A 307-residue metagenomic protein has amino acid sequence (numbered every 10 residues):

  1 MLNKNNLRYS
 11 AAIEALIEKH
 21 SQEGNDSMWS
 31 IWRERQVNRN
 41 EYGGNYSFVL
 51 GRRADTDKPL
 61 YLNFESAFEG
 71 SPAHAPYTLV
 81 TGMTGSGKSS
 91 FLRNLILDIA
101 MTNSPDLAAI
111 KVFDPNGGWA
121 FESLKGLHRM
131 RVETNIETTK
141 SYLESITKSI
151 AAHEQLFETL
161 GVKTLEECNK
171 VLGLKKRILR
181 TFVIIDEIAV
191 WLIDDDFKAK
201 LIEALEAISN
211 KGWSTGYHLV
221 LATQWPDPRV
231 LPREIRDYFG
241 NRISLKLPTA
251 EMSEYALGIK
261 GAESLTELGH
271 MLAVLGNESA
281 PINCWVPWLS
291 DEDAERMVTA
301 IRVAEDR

Functional and structural regions predicted by a protein language model:
L2-I17, S21, D26-K163, I178-L257 (+2 more regions): P-loop NTPase catalytic phosphate-binding loop
E166-K175: Conserved alpha-helical scaffold flanking the Walker A/P-loop in AAA+ ATPase domains
